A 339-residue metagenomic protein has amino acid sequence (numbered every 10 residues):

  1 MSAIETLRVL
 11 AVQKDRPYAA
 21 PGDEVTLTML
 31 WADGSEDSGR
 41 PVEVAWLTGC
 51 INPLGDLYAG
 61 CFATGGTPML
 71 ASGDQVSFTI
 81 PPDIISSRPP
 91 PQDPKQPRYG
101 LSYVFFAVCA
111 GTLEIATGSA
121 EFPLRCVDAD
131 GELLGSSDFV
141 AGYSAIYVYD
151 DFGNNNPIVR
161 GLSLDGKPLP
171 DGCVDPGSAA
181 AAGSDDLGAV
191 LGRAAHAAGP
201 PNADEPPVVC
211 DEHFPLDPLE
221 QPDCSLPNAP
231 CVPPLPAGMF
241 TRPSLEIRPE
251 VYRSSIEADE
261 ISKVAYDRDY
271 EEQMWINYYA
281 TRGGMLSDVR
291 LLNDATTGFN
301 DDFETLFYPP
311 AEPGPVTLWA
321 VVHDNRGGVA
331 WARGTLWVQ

Functional and structural regions predicted by a protein language model:
M1-Q339: Signals and flexible motifs at protein termini associated with secretion
